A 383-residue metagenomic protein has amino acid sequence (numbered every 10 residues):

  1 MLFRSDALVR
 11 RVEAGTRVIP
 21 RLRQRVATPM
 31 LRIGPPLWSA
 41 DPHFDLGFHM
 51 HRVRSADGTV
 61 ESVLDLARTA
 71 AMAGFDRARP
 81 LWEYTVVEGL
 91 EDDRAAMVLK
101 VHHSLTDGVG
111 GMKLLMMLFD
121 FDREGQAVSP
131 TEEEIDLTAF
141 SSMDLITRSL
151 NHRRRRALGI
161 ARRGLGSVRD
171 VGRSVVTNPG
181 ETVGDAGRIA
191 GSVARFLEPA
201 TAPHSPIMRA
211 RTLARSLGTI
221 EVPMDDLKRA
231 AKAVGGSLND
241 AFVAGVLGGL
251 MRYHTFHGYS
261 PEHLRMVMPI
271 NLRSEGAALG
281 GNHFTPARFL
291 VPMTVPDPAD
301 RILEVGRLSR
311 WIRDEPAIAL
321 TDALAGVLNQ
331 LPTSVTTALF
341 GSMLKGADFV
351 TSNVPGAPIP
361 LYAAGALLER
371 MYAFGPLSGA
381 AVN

Functional and structural regions predicted by a protein language model:
M1-A380: Soluble acyl-CoA-dependent acyltransferase catalytic core bearing the H(X)4D motif
